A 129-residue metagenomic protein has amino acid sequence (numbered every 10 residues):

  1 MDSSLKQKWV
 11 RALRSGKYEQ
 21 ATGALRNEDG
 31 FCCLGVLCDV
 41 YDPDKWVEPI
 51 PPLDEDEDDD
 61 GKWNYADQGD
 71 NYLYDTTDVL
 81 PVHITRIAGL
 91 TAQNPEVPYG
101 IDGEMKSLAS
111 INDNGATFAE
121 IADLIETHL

Functional and structural regions predicted by a protein language model:
M1-F31, C38-L129: Domain-length accessory/inserted modules outside core catalytic folds
